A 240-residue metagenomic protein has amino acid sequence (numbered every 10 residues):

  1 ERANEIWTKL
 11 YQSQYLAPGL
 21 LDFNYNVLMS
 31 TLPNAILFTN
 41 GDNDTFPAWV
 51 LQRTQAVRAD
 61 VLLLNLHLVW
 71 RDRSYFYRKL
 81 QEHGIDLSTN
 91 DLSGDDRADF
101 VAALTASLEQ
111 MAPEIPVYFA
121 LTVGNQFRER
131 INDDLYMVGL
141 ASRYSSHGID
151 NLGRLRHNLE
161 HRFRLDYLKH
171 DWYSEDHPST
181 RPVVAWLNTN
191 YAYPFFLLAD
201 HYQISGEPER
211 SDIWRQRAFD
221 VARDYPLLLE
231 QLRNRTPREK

Functional and structural regions predicted by a protein language model:
E1-P33, Q52-K240: ER/secretory pathway lumenal C-terminal domains and tails of membrane proteins involved in glycoprotein biogenesis
G19, D42-N43: Short beta->alpha linker loops
F38-D42, L66: Short His-Asn-centered micro-motif
F46-P47: Phosphate- and divalent-cation-binding pockets in alpha/beta enzyme and binding domains that engage nucleotide-derived
